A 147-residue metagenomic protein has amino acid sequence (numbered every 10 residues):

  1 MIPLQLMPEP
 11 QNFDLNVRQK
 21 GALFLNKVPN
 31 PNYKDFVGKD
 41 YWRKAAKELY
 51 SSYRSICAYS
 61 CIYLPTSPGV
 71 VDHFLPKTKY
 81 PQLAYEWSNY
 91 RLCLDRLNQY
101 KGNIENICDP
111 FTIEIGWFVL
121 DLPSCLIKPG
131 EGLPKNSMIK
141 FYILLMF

Functional and structural regions predicted by a protein language model:
M1-S52, I62-V70, P76-F147: Replace "small metal-dependent catalytic modules" with "small catalytic or cofactor-binding modules
C57-S60: Short, thiol/selenol-centered motifs that function as redox-active sites or metal-ligating centers
